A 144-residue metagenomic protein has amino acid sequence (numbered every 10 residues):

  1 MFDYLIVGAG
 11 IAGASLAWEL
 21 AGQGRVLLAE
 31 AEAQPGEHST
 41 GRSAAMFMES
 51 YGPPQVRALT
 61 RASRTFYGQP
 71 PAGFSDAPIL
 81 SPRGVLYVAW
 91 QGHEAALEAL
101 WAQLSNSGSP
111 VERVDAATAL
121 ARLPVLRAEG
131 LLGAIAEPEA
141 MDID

Functional and structural regions predicted by a protein language model:
M1-A12, L27: Beta1/beta-strand and adjacent pyrophosphate-binding region of the FAD-binding site in flavoprotein oxidoreductases
G8, E30, W90: Short beta-strand/turn micro-motifs composed of small residues that flank or help shape donor/cofactor-binding pockets
A21-T40: Glycine-rich FAD pyrophosphate-binding loop
A44-V125: Dinucleotide-binding Rossmann-like beta1-alpha1 core, especially the glycine-rich loop that anchors the ADP
V85, L132-A134: Short hydrophobic/aromatic beta-strand or adjacent loop that forms the aromatic wall/cage of a ligand/substrate-binding
R127-L131: Rossmann-fold dinucleotide-binding core
I135-D144: Helical element adjacent to the flavin cofactor pocket in flavoenzyme catalytic cores
